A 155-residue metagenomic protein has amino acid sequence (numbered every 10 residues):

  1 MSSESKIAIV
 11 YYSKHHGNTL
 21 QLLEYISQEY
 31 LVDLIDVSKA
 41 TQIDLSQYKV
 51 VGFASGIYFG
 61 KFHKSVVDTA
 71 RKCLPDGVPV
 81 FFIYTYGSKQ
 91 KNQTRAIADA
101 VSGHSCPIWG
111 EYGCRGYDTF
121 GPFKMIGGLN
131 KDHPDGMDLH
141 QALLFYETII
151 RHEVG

Functional and structural regions predicted by a protein language model:
S2-V10, K14, Q28-I35, Q47-G155: FMN-binding flavodoxin-like domain, especially the glycine-rich phosphate-binding loop
H16-Q21: Short N-terminal binding/cap micro-motifs at the start of the first secondary-structure element
L23-S27: A conserved segment at the C-terminal end of the G1
S38: N-terminal glycine-/serine-/threonine-rich phosphate-binding loop
T41-Q47: Short amphipathic alpha-helix with an adjacent loop that forms part of the alpha/beta core around
